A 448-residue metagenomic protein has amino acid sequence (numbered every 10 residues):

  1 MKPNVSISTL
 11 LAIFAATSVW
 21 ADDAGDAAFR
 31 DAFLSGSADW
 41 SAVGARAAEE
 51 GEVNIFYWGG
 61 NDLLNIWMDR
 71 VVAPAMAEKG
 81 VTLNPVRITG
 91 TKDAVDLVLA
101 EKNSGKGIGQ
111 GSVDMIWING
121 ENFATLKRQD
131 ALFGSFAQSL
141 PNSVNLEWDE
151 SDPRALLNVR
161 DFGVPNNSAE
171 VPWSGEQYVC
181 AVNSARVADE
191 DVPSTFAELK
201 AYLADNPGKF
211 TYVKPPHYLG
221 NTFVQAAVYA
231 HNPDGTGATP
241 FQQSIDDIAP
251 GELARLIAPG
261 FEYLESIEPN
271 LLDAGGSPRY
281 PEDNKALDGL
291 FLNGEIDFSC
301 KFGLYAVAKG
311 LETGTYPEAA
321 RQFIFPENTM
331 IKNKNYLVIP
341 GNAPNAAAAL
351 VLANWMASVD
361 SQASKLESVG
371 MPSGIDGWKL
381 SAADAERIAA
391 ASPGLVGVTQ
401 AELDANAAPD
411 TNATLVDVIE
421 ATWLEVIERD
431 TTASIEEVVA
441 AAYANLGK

Functional and structural regions predicted by a protein language model:
M1-A21: Gram-negative bacterial Sec-dependent N-terminal signal peptides
D22-S41, G289, V396-K448: Conserved C-terminal helix/tail region of periplasmic/extracytoplasmic solute-binding proteins
D23-N54, A77, D205-N206: Immediate post-signal peptide segment of exported/extracytoplasmic ligand-binding proteins
D39-A48, E52, N61-T82, C180: Short, polar/charged alpha-helical segment
E50-V53, K79-T82, G111-D114, N206-F210 (+4 more regions): Loop/turn elements at helix/coil->beta-strand transitions in domains of secreted/extracellular proteins
F56-R70, V86-L97, G109-K285: Extracytoplasmic ligand-binding site segments that recognize negatively charged/polar headgroups
A230, E262, P269-N342: Extracytoplasmic/periplasmic substrate-binding proteins
M330-N406: Mature extracytoplasmic/periplasmic domains
